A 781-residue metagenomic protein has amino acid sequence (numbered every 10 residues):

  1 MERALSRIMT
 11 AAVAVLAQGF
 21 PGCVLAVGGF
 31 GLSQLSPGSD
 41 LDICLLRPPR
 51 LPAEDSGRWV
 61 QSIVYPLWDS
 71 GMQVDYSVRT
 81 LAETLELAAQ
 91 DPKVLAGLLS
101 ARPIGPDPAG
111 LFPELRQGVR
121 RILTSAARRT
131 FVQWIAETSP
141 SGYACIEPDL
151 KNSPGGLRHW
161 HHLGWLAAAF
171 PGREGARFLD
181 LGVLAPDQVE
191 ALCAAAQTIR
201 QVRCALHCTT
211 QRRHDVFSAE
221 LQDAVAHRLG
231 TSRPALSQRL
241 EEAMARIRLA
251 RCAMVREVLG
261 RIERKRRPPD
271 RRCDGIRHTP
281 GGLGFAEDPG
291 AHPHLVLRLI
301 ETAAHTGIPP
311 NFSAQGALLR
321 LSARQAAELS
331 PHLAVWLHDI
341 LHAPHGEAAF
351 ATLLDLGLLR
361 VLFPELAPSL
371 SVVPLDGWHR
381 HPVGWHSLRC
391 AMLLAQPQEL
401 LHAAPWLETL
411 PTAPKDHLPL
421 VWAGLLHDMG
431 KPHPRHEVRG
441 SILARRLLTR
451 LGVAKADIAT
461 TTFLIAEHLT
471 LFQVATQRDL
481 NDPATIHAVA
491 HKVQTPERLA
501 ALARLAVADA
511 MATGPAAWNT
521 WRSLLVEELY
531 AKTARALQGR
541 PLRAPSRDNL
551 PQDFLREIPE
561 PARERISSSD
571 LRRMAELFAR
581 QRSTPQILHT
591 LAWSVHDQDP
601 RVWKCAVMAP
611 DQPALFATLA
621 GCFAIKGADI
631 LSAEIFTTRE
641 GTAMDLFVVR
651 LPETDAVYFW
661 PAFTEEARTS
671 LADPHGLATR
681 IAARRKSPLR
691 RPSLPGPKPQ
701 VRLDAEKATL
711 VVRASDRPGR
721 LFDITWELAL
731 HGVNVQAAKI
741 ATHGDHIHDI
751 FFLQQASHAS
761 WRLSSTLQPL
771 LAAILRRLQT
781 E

Functional and structural regions predicted by a protein language model:
R3-F20, G316-H436, R450-G452: Acidic/His-rich, divalent-metal-binding segments that scaffold phosphate/diphosphate chemistry
S6-A53, G57: Active-site nucleotide-donor binding segment shared across nucleotidyl transfer reactions
L35-W59, D180, H227, P382 (+1 more regions): Divalent metal-dependent catalytic cores for phosphoryl transfer on phosphate-bearing substrates
G57-P108, L329-A351, L358-L359, E365-A367 (+2 more regions): Catalytic nucleotidyl-transfer cores of nucleotide-processing enzymes
Q61-H159, G164-A167: Conserved NTP/Mg2+-binding pocket subregion across the NTase superfamily
R121-I262, I308-N311, Q315, L401 (+1 more regions): Conserved nucleotidyltransferase catalytic core and NTase-mimicking acidic/glycine-rich helix/loop elements in nucleic
R129-W134, S141-N152, P171-L181, T209-Q222 (+12 more regions): Short coil/turn segments at secondary-structure boundaries
T198-I199, A224, P234-P280, A484-E781: Regulatory modules associated with amino-acid/nitrogen control
